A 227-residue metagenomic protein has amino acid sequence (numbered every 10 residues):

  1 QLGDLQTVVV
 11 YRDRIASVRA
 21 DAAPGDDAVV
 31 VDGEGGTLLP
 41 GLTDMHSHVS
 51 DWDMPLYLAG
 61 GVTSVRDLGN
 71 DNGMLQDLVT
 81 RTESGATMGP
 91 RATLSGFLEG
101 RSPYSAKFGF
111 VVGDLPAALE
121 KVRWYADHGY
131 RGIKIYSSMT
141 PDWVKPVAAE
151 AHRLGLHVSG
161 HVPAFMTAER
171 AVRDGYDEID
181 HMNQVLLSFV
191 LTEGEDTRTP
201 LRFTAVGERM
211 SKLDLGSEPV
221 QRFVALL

Functional and structural regions predicted by a protein language model:
L2-L39: Histidine-rich, glycine-flanked metal-binding segment
G33-L39, V49, D53-R170, D174-L227: Divalent-metal coordination cores built from histidine and acidic residues
